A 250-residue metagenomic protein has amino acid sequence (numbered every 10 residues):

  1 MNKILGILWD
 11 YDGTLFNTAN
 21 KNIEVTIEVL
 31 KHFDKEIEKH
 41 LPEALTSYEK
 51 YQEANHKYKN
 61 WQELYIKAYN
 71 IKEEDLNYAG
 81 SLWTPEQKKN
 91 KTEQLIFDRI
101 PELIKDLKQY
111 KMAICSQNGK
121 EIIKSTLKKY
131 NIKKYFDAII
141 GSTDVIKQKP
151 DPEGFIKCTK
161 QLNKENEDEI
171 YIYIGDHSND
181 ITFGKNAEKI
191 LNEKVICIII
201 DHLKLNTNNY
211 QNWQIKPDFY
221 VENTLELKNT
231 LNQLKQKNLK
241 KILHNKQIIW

Functional and structural regions predicted by a protein language model:
M1-W9, L239-W250: Non-catalytic pre-domain segments flanking phosphatase-related domains
N2-D98: N-terminal helical cap/lid subdomain that shapes the substrate entry/recognition surface in HAD-like hydrolases
L8, K88-I114, K120, K124: Short, acidic loop-to-helix structural element flanking the phosphoryl-transfer center in phosphate-processing enzymes
V25, R99, I122-S125, F183 (+1 more regions): Phosphate- and divalent-cation-binding pockets in alpha/beta enzyme and binding domains that engage nucleotide-derived
D34-H40, L162-N166, K185-I196, L234-I242: Alpha-helix termini
E93, A113, G119-I172, H177-K189 (+1 more regions): Substrate-recognition "cap/lid" segment bordering the active-site pocket of phosphatases
I132-T143, N208-Q233: Structural recognition of alpha->loop->beta junctions
Y173-E222: Acidic, Mg2+-coordinating phosphoryl-transfer loop and its flanking beta/alpha structural elements, shared across
